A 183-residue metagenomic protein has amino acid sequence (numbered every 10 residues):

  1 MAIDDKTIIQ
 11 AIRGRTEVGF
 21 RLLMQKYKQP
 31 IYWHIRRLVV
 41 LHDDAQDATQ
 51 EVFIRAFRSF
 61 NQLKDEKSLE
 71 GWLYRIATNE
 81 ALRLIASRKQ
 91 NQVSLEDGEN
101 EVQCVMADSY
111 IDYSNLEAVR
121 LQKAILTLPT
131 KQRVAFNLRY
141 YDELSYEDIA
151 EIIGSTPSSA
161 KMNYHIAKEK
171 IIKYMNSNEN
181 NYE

Functional and structural regions predicted by a protein language model:
A2, T7-A11, V40, Q92-V93 (+6 more regions): C-terminal edge and immediately downstream basic/flexible tail or linker adjoining helix-turn-helix-like DNA-binding
R13-G14, F53-S68: Sigma70-family region 2
R13-L22, Y32-E51, P157, N178-E183: Short, charged helix-capping/linker segments at alpha-helix termini
K26-Q29, R37-V40, N137-L144: Short helix-capping/turn signature of helix-turn-helix
W33, D47-I54, K67-N79: Structural recognition of an alpha-helix C-terminal capping motif at a helix-to-coil junction
N61-D65, R75-L95, I166: Arg/Lys-rich amphipathic alpha helix in sigma70-family domain 2
G71, L82, Q132, L138 (+2 more regions): DNA-recognition helix of helix-turn-helix
N100-L126: Acidic, proline/glycine-rich intrinsically disordered inter-domain spacer in sigma factors
